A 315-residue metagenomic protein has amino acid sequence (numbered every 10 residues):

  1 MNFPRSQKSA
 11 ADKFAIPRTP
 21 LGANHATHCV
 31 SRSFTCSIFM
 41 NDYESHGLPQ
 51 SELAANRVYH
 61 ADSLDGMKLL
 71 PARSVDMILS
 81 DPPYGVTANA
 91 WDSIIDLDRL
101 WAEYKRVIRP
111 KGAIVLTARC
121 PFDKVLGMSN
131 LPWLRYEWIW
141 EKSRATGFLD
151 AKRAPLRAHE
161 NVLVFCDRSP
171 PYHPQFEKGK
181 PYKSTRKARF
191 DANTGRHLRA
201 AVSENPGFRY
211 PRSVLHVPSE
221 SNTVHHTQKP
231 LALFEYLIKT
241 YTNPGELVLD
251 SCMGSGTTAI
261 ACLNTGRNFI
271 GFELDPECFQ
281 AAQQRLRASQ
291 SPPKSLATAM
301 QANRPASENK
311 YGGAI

Functional and structural regions predicted by a protein language model:
N2-F3, K8: Short, low-complexity, intrinsically disordered N-terminal modules that encode targeting/processing signals
F3, K13-F14, T19, H25 (+2 more regions): Core catalytic lobe of class I
Q7, H25-H28, Q301: Low-complexity, intrinsically disordered or signal/transmembrane-proximal segments
R57-G66, Q290-Y311: S-adenosyl-L-methionine
Q283-L286, Q290: C-terminal helical cap(s) of enzyme catalytic domains, especially alpha/beta-barrels
